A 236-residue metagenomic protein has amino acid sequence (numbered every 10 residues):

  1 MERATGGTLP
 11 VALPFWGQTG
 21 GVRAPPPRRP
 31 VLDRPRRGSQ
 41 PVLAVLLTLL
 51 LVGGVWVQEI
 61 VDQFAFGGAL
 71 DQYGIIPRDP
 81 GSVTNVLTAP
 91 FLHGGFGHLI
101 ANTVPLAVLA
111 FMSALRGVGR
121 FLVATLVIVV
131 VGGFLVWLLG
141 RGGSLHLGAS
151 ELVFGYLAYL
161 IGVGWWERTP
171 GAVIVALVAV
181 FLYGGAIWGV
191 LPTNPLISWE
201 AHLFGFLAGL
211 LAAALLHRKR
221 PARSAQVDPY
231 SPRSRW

Functional and structural regions predicted by a protein language model:
M1-P10: N-terminal targeting leaders characterized by basic, low-complexity, disordered sequences that direct proteins
P10-W236: A detector for small-residue-rich transmembrane helices and their helix-helix packing motifs
